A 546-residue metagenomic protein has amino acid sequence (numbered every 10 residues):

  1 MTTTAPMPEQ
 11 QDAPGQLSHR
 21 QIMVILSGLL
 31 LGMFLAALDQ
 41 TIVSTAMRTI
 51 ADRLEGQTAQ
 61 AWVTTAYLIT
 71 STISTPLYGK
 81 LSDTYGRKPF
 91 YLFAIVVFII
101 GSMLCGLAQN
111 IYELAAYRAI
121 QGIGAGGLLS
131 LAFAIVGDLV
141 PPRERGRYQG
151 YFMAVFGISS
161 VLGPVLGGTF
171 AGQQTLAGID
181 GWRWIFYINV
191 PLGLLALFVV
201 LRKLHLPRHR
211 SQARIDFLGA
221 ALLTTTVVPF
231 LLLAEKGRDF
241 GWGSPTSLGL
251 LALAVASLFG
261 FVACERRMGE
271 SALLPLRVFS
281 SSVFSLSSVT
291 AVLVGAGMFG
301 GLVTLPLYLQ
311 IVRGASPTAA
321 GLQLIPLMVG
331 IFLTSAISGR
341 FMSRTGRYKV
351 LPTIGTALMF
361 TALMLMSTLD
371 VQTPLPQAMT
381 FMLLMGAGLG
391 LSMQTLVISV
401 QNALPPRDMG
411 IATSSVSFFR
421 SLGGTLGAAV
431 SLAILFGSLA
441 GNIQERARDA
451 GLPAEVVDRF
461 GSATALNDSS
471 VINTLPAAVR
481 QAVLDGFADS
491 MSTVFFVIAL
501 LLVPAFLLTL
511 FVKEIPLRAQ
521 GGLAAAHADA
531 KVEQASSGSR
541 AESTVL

Functional and structural regions predicted by a protein language model:
T3, P8, Q174-G181, L195 (+4 more regions): Hydrophobic transmembrane architecture of multi-pass small-molecule transporters
D12-Q16, R143, L195-V227, R267-S282 (+3 more regions): Flexible interhelical linker loops that connect adjacent transmembrane helices in multi-pass membrane transporters
Q21-S74, A115, L218, G243-L250 (+5 more regions): Transmembrane core module of solute transporters
F34, T65-I69, V96, G150-I158 (+5 more regions): Transmembrane alpha-helical cores of Major Facilitator Superfamily
I50-A51, L81-S82, L166-L176, A234 (+4 more regions): Interfacial helix-cap and linker-helix signal at transmembrane-aqueous boundaries of multi-pass secondary transporters
S82-L218, P245, V329: Helix-loop-helix hairpins in multi-pass membrane proteins, especially solute transporters
G101-G106, Q121, L365-M366, M385 (+1 more regions): MFS-fold secondary transporters
V190-R208, T224-E235, A254-M268, A505-K513: C-terminal membrane-cytosol helix-exit motif in multi-pass small-molecule transporters
